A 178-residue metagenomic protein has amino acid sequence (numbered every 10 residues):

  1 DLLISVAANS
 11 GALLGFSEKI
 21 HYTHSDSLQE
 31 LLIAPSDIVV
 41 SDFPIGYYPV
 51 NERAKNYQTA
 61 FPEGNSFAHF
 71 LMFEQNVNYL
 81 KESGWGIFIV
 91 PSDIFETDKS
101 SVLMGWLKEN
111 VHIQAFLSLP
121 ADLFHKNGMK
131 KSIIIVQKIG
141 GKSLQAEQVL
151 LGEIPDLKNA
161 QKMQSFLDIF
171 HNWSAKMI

Functional and structural regions predicted by a protein language model:
D1-S41, G46, S92: Conserved S-adenosyl-L-methionine
H21-S25, L117, G152: General small-molecule cofactor/ligand-binding pocket signal
L31, F124-G128: Short glycine-biased active-site loop of nucleotidyltransferases that positions the nucleotide triphosphate and helps
P35-D37, I113, K131: Local beta-strand N-terminus motif with an aromatic residue
D42-M72: Mobile active-site "lid"/loop adjacent to the S-adenosyl-L-methionine
P44-Y47, D93-F95, L123, G140-G141: Conserved nucleotide-binding/hydrolysis micro-motifs of P-loop NTPases
N65-D122: Conserved Class I SAM-dependent methyltransferase catalytic core
G128-I178: Flexible, glycine-/basic-rich loop-and-beta segments that form/coincide with the SAM-dependent methyltransferase
